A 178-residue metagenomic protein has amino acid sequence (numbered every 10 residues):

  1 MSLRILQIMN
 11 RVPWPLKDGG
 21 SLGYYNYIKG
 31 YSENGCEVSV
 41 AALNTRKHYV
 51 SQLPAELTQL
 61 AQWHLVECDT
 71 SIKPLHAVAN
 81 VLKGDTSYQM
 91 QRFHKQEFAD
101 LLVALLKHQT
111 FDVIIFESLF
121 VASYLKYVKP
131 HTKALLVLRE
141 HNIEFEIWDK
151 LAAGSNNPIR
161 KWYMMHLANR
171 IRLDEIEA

Functional and structural regions predicted by a protein language model:
M1-H64, K107-Q109: N-terminal subdomain of nucleotide-sugar transferases
G20-S21, Q91-Q96, A168-I171: A conditional alpha-helix N-cap/helix-loop micro-motif detector
L43, E117-S118, H141: Replace "coordinates the UDP/GDP/TDP-sugar" with "coordinates nucleotide-activated sugar donors
L43-A104, H108: A conserved catalytic-core segment of Leloir-type glycosyltransferases
K47-V50, V121-L125: Short, well-ordered alpha-helical microsegments
L75-Y88, V137-L173: Acceptor-binding helix/loop patch of EC 2.4 sugar-transfer enzymes, predominantly nucleotide-sugar-dependent
L102-S123, L135-V137: Short N-terminal targeting/anchoring amphipathic segment
F111, D174-A178: A structural motif corresponding to the C-terminal end of an alpha-helix and its immediate exit/capping segment
